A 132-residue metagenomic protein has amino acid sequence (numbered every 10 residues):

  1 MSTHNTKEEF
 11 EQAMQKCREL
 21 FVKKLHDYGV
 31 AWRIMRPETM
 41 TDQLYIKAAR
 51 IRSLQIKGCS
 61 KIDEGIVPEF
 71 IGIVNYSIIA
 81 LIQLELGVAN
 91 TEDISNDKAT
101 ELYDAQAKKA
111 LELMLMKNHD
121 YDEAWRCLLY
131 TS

Functional and structural regions predicted by a protein language model:
M1-M40, K98-R126: Extended low-complexity intrinsically disordered regions
I34, E38, E64-I71: An alpha-helix initiation/capping motif
M40-R50, Y76, Q106: Amphipathic, well-ordered alpha-helical segments in soluble domains
L44, F70-L81: Short, structured motif recognition centered on aromatic/hydrophobic residues
A49, S53-I56, I78-L86, E112-L115 (+1 more regions): Charged/polar positions within long, soluble alpha-helices
S53-P68: A cross-kingdom feature marking solvent-exposed beta-strand/loop segments within repeated, beta-rich binding/scaffold
T91-I94: Charged interaction scaffolds used for protein-protein
Y130-T131: Conserved small/polar residues in nucleotide/adenosyl-binding loops
